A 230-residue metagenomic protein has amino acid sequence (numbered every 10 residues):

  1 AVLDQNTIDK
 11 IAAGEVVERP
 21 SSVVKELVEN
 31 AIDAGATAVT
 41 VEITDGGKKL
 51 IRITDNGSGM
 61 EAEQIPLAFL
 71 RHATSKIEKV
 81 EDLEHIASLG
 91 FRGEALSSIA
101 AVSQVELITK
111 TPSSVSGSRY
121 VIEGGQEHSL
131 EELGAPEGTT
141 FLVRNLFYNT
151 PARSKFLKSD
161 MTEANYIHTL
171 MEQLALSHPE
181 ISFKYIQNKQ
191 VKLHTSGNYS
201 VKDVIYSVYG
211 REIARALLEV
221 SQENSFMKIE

Functional and structural regions predicted by a protein language model:
A1-E230: N-terminal phosphate-binding caps/lids of nucleotide- and nucleic-acid-binding domains
